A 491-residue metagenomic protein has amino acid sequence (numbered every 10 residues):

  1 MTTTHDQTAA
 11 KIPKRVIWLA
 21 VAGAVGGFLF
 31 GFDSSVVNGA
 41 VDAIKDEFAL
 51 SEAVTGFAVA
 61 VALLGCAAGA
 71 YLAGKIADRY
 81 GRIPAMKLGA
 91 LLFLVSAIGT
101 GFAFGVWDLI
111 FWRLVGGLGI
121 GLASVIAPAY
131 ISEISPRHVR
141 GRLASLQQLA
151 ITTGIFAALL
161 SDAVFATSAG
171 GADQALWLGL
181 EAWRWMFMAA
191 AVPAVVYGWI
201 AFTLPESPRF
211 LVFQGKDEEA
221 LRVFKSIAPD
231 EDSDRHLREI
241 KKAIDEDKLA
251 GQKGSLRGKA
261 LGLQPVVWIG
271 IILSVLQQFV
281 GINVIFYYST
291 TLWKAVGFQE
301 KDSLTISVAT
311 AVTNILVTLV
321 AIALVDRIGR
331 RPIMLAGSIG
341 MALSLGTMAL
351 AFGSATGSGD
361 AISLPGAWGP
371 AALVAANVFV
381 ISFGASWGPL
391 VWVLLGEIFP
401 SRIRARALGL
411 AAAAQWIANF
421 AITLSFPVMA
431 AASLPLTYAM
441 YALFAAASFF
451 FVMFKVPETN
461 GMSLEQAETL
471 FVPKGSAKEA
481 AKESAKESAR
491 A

Functional and structural regions predicted by a protein language model:
M1-A491: Transmembrane-helix signature of 12-pass secondary carriers
